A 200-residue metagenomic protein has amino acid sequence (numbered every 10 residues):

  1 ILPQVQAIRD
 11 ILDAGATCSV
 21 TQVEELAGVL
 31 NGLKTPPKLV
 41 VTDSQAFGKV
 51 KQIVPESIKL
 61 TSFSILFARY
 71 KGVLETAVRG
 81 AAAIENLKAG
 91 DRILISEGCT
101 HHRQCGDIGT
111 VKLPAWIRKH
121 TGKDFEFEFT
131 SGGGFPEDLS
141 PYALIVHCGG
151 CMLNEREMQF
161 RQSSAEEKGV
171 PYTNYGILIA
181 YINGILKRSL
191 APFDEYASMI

Functional and structural regions predicted by a protein language model:
I1-I200: P-loop NTP-binding site
